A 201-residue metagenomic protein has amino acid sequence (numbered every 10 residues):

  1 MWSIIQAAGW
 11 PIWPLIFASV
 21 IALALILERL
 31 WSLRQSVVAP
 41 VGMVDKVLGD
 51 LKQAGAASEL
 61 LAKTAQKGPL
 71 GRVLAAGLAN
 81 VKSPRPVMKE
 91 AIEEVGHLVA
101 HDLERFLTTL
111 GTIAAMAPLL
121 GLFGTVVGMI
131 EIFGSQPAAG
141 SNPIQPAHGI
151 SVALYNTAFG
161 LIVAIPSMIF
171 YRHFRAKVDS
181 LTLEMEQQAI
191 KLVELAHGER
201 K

Functional and structural regions predicted by a protein language model:
M1-V44: Hydrophobic membrane-targeting segments
W2-S3, S135-H148: Membrane-interfacial hairpin junctions
G9, L23, E59, L74 (+3 more regions): Residue-level signature of catalytic and energy-coupling elements of molecular machines, predominantly ATP/GTP-dependent
I12-L25, G111-P118, G124, V163-S167: Alpha-helical transmembrane segments of integral membrane proteins
V38-F123, V127-S141, F170-K201: Predominantly long cytosolic amphipathic alpha-helical stalk/bundle segments
T108-I113, I144-T157: Cytoplasmic-entry segments and transmembrane alpha-helices of multi-pass inner-membrane transporters
V152-I169: Hydrophobic alpha-helical transmembrane segments of polytopic membrane proteins
